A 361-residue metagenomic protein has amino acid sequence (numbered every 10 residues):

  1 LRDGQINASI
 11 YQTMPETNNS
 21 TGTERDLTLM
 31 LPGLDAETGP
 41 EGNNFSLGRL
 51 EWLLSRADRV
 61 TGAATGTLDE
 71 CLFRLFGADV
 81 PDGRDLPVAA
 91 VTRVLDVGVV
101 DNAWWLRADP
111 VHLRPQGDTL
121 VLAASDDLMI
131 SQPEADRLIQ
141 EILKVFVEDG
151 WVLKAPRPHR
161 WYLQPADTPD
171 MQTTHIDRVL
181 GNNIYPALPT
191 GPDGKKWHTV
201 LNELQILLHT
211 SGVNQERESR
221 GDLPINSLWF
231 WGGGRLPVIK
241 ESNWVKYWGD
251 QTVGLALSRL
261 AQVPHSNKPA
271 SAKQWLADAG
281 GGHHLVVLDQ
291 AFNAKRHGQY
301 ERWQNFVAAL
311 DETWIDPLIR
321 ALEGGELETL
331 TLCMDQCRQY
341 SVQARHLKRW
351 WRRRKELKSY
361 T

Functional and structural regions predicted by a protein language model:
I10-T361: …; additionally, a secondary subgroup of soluble metalloenzymes is captured
